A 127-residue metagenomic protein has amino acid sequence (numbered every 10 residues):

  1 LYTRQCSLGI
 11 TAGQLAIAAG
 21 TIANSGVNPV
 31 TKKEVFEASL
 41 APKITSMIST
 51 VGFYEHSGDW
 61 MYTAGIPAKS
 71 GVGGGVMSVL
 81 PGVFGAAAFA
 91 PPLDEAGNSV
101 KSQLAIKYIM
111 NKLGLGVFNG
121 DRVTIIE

Functional and structural regions predicted by a protein language model:
L1-V30: Active-site-proximal helix/loop microenvironment of the serine DD-peptidase/beta-lactamase transpeptidase fold
I22-E127: Structured C-terminal helix/loop/strand segments within mature extracytoplasmic catalytic/sensor domains
